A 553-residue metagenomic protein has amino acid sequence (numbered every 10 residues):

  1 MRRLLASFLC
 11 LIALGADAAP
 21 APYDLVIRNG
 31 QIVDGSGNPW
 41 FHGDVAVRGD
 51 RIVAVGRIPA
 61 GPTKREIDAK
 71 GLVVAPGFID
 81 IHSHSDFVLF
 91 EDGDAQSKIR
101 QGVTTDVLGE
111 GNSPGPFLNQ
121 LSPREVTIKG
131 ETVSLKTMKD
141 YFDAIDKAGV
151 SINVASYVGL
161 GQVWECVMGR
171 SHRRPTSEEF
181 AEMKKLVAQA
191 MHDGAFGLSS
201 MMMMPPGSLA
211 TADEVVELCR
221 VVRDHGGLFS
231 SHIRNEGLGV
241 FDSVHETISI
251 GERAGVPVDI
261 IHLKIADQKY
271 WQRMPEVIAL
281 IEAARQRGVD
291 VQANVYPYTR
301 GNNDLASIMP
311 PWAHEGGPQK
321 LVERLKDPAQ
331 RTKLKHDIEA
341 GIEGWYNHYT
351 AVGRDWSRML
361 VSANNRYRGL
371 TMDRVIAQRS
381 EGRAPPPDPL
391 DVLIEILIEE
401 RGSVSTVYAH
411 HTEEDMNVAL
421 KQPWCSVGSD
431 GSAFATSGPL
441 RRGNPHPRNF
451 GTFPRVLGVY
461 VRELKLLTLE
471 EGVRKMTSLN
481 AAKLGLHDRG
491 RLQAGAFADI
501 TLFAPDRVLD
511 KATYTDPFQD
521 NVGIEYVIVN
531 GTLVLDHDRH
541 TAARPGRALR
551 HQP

Functional and structural regions predicted by a protein language model:
A6-G15: Bacterial N-terminal signal peptides
A19-Y23, I32-G77, D92, D510: Histidine-rich, glycine-flanked metal-binding segment
P22-R28, A60-G109, V529, P553: Replace "His-x-His-based motif
G30, D327, V418-W424, D430 (+2 more regions): C-terminal cap of metal-dependent C-N hydrolases
I32-D44, D373, S403-H410, M416 (+2 more regions): Acidic, glycine-enriched loop/beta-strand segments at the rims of small-molecule binding/catalytic pockets
F78-V88, S200, F229-N235: Histidine-centered catalytic micro-motifs
F87-Y157, T176-D193, V216-D224: Alpha-helical scaffold segments that flank or form the walls of functional sites
F142-I145, V150-S177, A181-M204, L209 (+4 more regions): Active-site neighborhoods of metal-dependent hydrolases
